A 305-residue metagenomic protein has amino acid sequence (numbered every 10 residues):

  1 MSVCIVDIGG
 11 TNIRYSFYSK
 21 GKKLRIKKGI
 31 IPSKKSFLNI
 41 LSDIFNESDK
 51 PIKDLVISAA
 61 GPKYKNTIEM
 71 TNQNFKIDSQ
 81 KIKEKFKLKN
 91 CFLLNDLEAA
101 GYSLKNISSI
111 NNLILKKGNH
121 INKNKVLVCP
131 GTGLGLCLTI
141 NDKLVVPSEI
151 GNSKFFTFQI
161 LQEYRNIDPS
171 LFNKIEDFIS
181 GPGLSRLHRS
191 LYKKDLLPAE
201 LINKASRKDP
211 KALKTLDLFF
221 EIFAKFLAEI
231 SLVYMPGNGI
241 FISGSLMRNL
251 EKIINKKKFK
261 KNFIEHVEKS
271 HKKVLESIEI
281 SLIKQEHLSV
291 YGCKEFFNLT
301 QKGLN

Functional and structural regions predicted by a protein language model:
M1-P51, L138, E163-N305: ATP-binding/phosphotransfer module of carbohydrate and carboxylate kinases, centering on a glycine-rich
D49-L93, E98, Y102-I110, R248-I253: Short beta-strand-loop/turn "lid" adjacent to the catalytic site in phosphate-handling enzymes
V56-A60, L94, V126-G133, C137 (+1 more regions): Short beta-strand segments
T67-T71, S103-I121, E251-S277: Short, flexible, glycine-rich and Lys/Arg-enriched loop motifs at helix boundaries that contact anionic partners
N72-Q73, F92-A99, K117-I121, L127-P130 (+1 more regions): Active-site nucleophile and cofactor-binding loops and adjacent substrate-binding regions of central metabolic enzymes
C91-H120, A205-P210, D217: ATP-dependent carbohydrate kinase catalytic cores
A100-S103, L134-L138, R186: Short, well-ordered, mixed-charge alpha-helical segments that flank or form enzyme active sites
I114-E176, F259-I264, E268, L275: Glycine-rich phosphate-binding loop of actin/hexokinase-like ATP-binding domains
